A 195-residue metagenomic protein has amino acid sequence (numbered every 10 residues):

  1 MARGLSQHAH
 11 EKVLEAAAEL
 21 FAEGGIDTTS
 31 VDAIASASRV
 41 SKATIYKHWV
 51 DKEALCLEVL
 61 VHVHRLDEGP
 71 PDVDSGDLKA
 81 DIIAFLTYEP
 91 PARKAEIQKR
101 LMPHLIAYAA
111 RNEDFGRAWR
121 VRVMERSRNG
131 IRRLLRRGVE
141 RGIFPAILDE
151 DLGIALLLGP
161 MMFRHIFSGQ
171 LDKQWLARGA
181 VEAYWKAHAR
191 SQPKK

Functional and structural regions predicted by a protein language model:
M1-A37, A43, A54: Basic, helix-initiating cap at the start of DNA-binding domains
S6, G116, R120-R128: Amphipathic, non-transmembrane alpha-helical scaffold segments
V13, T28, D51-C56, L66-D67 (+2 more regions): Short amphipathic alpha-helical segment with a characteristic S/N-K-E followed by hydrophobic residues
L57-P91: Amphipathic alpha-helical linker/stalk segments
V59-L60, R93-A118: Amphipathic alpha-helical segments used for helix-helix packing
A80, A84-P90, E125, R132-E140 (+3 more regions): C-terminal peripheral helix-coil segments that are non-catalytic and often amphipathic
A118-V123, E140-A155, Q174: All-alpha amphipathic helical-bundle segments outside canonical DNA-binding/catalytic cores that form hydrophobic
